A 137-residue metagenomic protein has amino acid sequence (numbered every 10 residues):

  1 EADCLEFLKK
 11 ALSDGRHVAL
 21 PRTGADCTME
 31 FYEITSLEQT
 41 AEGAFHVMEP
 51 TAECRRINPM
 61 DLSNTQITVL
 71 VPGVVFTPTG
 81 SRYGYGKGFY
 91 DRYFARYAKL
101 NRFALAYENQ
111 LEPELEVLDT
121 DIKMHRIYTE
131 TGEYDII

Functional and structural regions predicted by a protein language model:
E1, V74-F76: Short glycine-rich anion-binding loops that position phosphate/pyrophosphate groups of nucleotides and phosphorylated
E1-N64: N-terminal active-site beta-alpha-beta segment that forms phosphate/nucleotide-binding and substrate-recognition loops
L12, I34-S36, I67-P72, F89-A95: Generic detector of short, locally flexible boundary/turn motifs and exposed helical patches
Y32, E38, G43-H46, V74 (+3 more regions): Flexible, active-site-adjacent loop/turn segments at secondary-structure boundaries
A52-C54, M60-V69, P78-R82, D91-I137: Surface-exposed, charge/polar-rich loops and edge strands
